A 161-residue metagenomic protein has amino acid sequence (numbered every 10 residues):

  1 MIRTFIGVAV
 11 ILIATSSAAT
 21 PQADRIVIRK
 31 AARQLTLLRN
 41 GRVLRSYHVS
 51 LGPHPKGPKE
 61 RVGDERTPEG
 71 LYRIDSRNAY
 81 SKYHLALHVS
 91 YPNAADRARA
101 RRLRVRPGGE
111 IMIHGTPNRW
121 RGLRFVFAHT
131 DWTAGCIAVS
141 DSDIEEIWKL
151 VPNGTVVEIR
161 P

Functional and structural regions predicted by a protein language model:
M1-I6: Bacterial N-terminal signal peptides that target proteins for export
A9-A19: Hydrophobic h-region of N-terminal signal peptides that target proteins for export in Gram-negative bacteria
A19-P55: A structural motif detector for short, solvent-exposed N-terminal "entry" segments of globular domains
Q22, G63, S76-P161: Exported/periplasmic cell-wall-interacting domains
R25, S46-H48, L71, E110 (+1 more regions): Well-ordered beta-strand positions in beta-sheet-rich domains
T36-L38, S46, K56-K59, K82-L85 (+1 more regions): Short, solvent-exposed loop/turn elements at domain surfaces
V43-I74: Electropositive
